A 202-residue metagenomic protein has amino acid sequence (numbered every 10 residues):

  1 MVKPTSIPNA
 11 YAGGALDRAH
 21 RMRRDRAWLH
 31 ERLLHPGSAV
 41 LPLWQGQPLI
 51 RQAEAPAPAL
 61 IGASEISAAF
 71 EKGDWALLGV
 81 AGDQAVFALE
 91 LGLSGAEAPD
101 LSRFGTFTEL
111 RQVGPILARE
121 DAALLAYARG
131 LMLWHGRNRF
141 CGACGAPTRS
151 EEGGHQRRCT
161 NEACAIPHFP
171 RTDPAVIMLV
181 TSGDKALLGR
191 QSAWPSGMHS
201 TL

Functional and structural regions predicted by a protein language model:
M1-L29: Short, Gly/Pro- and small/polar-rich lid/capping loops
A19-R23, W28, R32-L34, W44-E71 (+2 more regions): Conserved Nudix-box catalytic region and its N-terminal flanking loop in Nudix hydrolases and closely related
H35-Q47, V86-L89: Short, hydrophobic/proline-enriched secondary-structure or compact coil segments at domain edges
S38-A39, A76, V176: Residue-level detector of short, conserved catalytic/binding motifs and their immediate flanks
I66-R137: A broadly conserved sequence feature marking short terminus-proximal activation segments in nucleic acid-centric
A76-A81, R157-C159, V180: Short acidic-hydrophobic surface loop/beta-edge motif
D83-Q84, H155, D184-K185: Beta-strand-connecting loop/turn residues
Y127-I177: Cys/His-rich short segments
